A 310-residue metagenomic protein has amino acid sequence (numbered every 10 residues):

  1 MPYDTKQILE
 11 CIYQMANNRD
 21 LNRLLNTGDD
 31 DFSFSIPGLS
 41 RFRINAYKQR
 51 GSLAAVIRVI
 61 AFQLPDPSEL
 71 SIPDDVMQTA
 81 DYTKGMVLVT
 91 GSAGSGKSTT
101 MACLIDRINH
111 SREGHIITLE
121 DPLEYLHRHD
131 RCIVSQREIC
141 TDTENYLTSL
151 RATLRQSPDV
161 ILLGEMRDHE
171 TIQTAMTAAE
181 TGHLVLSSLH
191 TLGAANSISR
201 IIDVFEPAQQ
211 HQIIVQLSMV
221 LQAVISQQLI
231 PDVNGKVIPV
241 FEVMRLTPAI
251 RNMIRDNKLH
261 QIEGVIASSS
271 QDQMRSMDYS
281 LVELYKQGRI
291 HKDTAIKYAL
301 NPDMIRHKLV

Functional and structural regions predicted by a protein language model:
M1-V310: Short, flexible helix-loop junctions that flank or precede catalytic/ligand sites
